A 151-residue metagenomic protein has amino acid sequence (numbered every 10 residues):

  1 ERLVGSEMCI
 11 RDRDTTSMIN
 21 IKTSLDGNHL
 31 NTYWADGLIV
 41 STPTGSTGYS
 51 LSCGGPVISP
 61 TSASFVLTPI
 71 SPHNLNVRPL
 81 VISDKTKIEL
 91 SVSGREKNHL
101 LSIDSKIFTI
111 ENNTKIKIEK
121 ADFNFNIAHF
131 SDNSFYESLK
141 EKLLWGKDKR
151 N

Functional and structural regions predicted by a protein language model:
E1-I10: Single conserved hydrophobic/aromatic residue that forms the stacking wall/gate of nucleotide- or nucleobase-binding
S6, L25, H29, R78-N151: ATP/nucleoside-binding phosphotransfer catalytic cores, i.e., glycine-rich phosphate-binding loops
S6, T15-M18, Y49-L51: A gly/ser-rich beta-alpha-beta helix-loop segment of oxidoreductase catalytic cores
C9, S24, I39, S50 (+3 more regions): Conserved beta-strand segments that form the floor/walls of ligand-binding pockets within enzyme and binding domains
R13-D14, S91: Short loop/turn motifs at secondary-structure junctions and domain boundaries
T16-L30: Active-site/ligand-binding-proximal alpha/beta "capping" segment
S17-I21, D36-L38, T47, T61-V66 (+3 more regions): A generic structural signal for short beta-strands and their flanking turns/coil linkers
N31-Y33, V40-N76: Gly/Ser/Thr-rich active-site loops/lids in small-molecule metabolic enzymes that frequently grip phosphoryl groups
